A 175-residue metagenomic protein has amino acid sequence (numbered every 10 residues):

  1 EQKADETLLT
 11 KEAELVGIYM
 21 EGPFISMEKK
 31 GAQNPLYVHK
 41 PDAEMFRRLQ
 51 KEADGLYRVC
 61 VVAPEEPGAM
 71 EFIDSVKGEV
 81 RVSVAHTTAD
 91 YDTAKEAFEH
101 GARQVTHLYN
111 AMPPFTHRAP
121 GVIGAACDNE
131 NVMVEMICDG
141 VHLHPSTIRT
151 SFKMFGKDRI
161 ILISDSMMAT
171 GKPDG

Functional and structural regions predicted by a protein language model:
Q2-P120, G171: Histidine/acidic-residue-rich, glycine-tolerant segments that coordinate divalent metal ions
T93-G175: Active-site-adjacent C-terminal substructures of enzyme catalytic domains
